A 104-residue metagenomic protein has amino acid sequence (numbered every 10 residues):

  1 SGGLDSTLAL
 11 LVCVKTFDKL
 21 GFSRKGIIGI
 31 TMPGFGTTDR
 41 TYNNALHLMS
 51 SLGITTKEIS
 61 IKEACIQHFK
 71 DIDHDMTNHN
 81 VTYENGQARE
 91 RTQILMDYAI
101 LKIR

Functional and structural regions predicted by a protein language model:
S1-G21: A phosphate-binding catalytic loop at a beta-strand-loop-alpha-helix junction that coordinates phosphoryl groups
S6-A9, T38-R40, T92: Short glycine/serine/threonine-rich phosphate/pyrophosphate-binding segments that cradle anionic phosphate groups
L11-V14, A45-M49, M96: Short, well-ordered alpha-helical packing segments
K15-F22, Q67, H74, D97 (+1 more regions): Conserved helix-loop functional segments at active or binding sites
F22, G26-N80, A88: A conserved beta-strand->alpha-helix junction
Y83-Q87, R91-R104: Long hydrophobic segments that form regular secondary structure
